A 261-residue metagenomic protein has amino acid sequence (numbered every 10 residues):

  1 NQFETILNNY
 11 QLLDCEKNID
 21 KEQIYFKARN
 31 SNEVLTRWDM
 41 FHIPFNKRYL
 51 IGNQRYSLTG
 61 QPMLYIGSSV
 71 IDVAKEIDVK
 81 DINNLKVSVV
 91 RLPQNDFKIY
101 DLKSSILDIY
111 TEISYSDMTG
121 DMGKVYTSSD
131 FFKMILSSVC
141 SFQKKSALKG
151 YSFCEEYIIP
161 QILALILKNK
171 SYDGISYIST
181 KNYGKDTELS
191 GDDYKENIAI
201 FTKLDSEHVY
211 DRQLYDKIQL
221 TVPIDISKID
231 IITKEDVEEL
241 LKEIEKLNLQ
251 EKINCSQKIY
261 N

Functional and structural regions predicted by a protein language model:
N1-E22, K27-Y49, Y56, K80 (+1 more regions): Active-site and NAD+-binding cores of ADP-ribose-processing enzymes
R55-Q61: Short glycine-enriched loop/turn motifs at secondary-structure junctions
Q61-G67: Short, well-ordered beta-strand elements within core beta-sheets of diverse protein domains
S68-S69, T180: Fold-independent oxyanion-binding glycine-rich loops and adjacent beta-strand/coil segments at enzyme active sites
V70-D81: Short active-site loop/helix that positions an aromatic residue
